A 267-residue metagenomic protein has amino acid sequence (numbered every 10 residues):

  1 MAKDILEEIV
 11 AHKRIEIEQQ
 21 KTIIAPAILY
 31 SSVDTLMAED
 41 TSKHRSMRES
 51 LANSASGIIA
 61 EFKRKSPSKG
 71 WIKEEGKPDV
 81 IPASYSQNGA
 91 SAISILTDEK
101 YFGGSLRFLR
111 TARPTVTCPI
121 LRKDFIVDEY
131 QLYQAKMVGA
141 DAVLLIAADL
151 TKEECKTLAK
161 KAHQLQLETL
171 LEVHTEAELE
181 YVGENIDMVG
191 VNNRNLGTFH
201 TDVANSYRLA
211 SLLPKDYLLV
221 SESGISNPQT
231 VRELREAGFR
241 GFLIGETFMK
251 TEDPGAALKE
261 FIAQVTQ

Functional and structural regions predicted by a protein language model:
M1-K73: An N-cap/entry alpha-helix motif that binds or orients negatively charged groups
H12, K63-K65, D98, F125 (+5 more regions): Active-site beta-loop-alpha junctions enriched in small/polar residues
R14, G89-A90, A140, I186 (+1 more regions): A structural motif
G57, F62, K69-L170, E178-Y181 (+1 more regions): N-terminal active-site wall of soluble small-molecule enzyme domains
V127-V138, H174-N185, S221, I225-I244: Catalytic cores of alpha/beta
Q134-E154, V191-H200, F239-L258: Glycine-rich phosphate-binding active-site loops on the catalytic face of alpha/beta enzymes
S206-S211, Y217-V220, S226-N227, G245: Catalytic alpha/beta core domains of metabolic enzymes, predominantly
L209-L212, R235, K250-Q267: C-terminal helical cap(s) of enzyme catalytic domains, especially alpha/beta-barrels
